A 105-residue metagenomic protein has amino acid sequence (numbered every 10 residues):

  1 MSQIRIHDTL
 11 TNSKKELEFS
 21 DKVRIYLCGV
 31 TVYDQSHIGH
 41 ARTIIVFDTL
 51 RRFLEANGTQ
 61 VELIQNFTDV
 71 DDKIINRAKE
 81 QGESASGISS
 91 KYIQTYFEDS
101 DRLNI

Functional and structural regions predicted by a protein language model:
M1-I105: N-terminal Rossmann-like or analogous alpha/beta NTP/dinucleotide-binding catalytic cores that position adenine
